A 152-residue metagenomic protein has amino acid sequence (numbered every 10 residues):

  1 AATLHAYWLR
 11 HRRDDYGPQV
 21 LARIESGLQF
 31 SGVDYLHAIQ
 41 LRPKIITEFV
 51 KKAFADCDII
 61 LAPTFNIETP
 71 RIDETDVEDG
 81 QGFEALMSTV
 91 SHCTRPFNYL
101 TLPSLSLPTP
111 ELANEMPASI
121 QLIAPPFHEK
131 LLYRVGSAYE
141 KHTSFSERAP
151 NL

Functional and structural regions predicted by a protein language model:
A1, E78-G80, I123-A124: Short, hinge-like loop/turn segments at secondary-structure boundaries
A1-T47, I67, P103-P117: Short helix-loop capping/hinge segments that flank enzyme active sites or metal/cofactor-binding pockets
F30-L36, T47, N98-L152: Structural helix-boundary/capping segments
H37, T69-S91: Short, surface-exposed loop/helix-turn segments at secondary-structure junctions that function as lids/hinges flanking
V50, G82-L107: Small-aliphatic-rich amphipathic alpha-helix that forms the alpha element of a beta-alpha
A53-F54: Basic phosphate/pyrophosphate-binding loop/patch that engages nucleotide-derived ligands
D58: Conserved acidic residues
